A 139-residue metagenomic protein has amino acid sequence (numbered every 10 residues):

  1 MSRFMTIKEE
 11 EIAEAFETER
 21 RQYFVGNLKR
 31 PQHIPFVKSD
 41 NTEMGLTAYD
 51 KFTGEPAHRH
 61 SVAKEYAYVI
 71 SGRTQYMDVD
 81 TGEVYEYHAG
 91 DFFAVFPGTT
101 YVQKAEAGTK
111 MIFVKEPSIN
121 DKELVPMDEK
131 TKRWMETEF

Functional and structural regions predicted by a protein language model:
M1-L46, P56, D128-F139: A short, N-terminal "cap"/entry segment at the start of jelly-roll beta-barrel domains of the cupin/DSBH fold
R3-T6, V102-F139: Double-stranded beta-helix
F36-T42, K51-Y66, D80-T81: A short beta-loop-beta micro-motif enriched in histidine and acidic residues
E55-P56, G72-M77, F92-F93: Short beta-strand segments in beta-sandwich/barrel cores
I70-S71, H88, A107: A cytosolic small-molecule/anion-sensing beta-strand core signal
M77-V79, K104: A generic structural motif
T81-G98: Short acidic-glycine-tyrosine-enriched beta hairpin
